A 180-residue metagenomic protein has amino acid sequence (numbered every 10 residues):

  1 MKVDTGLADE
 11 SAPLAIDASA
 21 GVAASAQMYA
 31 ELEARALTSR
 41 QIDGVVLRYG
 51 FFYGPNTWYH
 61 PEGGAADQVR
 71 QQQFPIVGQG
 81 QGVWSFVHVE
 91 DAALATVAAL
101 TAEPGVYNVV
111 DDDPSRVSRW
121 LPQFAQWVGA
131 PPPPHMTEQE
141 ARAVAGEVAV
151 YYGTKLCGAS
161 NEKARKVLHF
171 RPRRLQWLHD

Functional and structural regions predicted by a protein language model:
M1-A23: Active-site "gating" loop of Rossmann-like NAD(P)-dependent oxidoreductase/epimerase domains
A15-S19, A65-V87: A conserved pocket-lining segment of Rossmann-fold NAD(P)-dependent short-chain dehydrogenase/reductase
A26-T38, L94: Conserved active-site helix of classical SDR/Rossmann-fold NAD(P)-dependent CH-OH oxidoreductases
Q27, W84-V87, S115, A159: Residue-level signal for the nucleotide or nucleotide-sugar donor/cofactor binding architecture
E33-P55: Conserved beta-loop-beta element that borders a ligand/cofactor-binding pocket
I42, Y53-A65, A98-N108, D113: Glycine/proline-rich active-site loop of Rossmann-fold NAD(P)-dependent oxidoreductases
A93-A149: Mid/C-terminal beta-alpha module of Rossmann-like enzyme folds, strongest in SDR-family dehydrogenases/epimerases
P131, V148-D180: C-terminal amphipathic/interface module of NAD(P)-dependent oxidoreductases and related NAD-binding regulators
